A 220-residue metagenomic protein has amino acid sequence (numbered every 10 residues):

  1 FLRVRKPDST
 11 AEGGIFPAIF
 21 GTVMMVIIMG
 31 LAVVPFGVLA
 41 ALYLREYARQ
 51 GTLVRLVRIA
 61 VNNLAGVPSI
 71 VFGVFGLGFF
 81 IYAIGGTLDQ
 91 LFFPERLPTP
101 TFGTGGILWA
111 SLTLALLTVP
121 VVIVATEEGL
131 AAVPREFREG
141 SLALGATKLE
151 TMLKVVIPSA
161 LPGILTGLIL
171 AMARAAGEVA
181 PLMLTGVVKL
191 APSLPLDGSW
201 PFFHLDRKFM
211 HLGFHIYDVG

Functional and structural regions predicted by a protein language model:
P7, A11-M24, I28, V54-A65 (+1 more regions): Alpha-helical membrane-interface segments at transmembrane helix boundaries
S9, G13, M183-G220: Interhelical loop and adjacent transmembrane-helix boundary motif in polytopic membrane transport permeases
E12-M29, Y82-V121, F214: Loop-to-helix entry region at the N-terminal start of transmembrane alpha-helices in multi-pass membrane transporters
M29-V61, Y82: Transmembrane-helix boundary motif in ABC transporter permease subunits
A60-V67, F80, S111-V122, M172-A176 (+1 more regions): Hydrophobic transmembrane alpha-helices
P68, L144-G145, P158: Glycine/proline-centered hinge or cleavage motifs at structural transition points of membrane proteins
V122-T126, V133-P134, K148-G186: Transmembrane alpha-helices
